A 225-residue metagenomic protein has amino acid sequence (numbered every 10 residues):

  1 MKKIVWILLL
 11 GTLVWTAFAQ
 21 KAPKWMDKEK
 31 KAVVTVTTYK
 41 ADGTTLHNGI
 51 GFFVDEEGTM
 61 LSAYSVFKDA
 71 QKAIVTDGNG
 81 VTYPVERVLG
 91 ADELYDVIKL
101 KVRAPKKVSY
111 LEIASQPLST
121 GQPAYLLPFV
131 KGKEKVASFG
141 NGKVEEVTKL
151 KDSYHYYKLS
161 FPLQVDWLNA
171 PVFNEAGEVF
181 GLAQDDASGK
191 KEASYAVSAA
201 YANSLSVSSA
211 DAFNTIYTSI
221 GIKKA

Functional and structural regions predicted by a protein language model:
I4-L13: Sec-dependent N-terminal signal peptides
A17-L46, G221-A225: Protease-domain processing segments flanking chymotrypsin-fold serine proteases, especially trypsin-like
Q20-D27, V108, G132, V179-A225: C-terminal cap/linker of serine protease catalytic domains
Q20-P23, T38-E57, A63, V81-P84 (+4 more regions): A conserved glycine-rich beta-strand in the N-terminal activation segment of trypsin-fold
K21-W25, V108-Y156, Q164-W167, A183-S194: Flexible, gly/ser-rich surface segments that form the specificity/activation loops bordering the active-site cleft
V34-V36, G51, G58-S62, V85 (+8 more regions): Terminal peptide-recognition signature
V36, Q71-N79, A124-F129, E146: Short conserved beta-strand and strand-loop elements enriched in small hydrophobics with frequent Asp/Gly
N48, D55-K107, S119-T120, S188: Catalytic-histidine neighborhood of serine endopeptidases, predominantly the chymotrypsin-like S1/PA family
